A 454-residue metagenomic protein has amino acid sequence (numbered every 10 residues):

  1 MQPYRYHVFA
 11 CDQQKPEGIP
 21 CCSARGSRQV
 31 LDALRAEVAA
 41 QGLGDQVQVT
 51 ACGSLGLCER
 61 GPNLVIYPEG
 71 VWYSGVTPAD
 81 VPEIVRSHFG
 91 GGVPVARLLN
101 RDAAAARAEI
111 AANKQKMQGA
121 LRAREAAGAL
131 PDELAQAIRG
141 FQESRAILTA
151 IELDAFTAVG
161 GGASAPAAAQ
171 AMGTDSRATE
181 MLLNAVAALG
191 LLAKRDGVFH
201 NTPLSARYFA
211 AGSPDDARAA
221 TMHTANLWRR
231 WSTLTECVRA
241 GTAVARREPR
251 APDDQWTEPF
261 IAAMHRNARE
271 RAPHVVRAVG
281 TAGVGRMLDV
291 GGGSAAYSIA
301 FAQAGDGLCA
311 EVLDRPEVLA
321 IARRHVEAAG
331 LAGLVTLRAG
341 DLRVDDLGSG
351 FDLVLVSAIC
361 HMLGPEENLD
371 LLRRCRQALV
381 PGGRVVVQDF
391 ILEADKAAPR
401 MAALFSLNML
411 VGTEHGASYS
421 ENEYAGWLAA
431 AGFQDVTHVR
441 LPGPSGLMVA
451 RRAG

Functional and structural regions predicted by a protein language model:
R5, V284, G382: Phosphate-coordination loops involved in phosphoryl transfer and adenosine-cofactor binding
R5-R25, Q48-P68: Local cysteine-cluster metal-coordination motifs and their immediate loop/turn environment, predominantly Fe-S cluster
A24-V49, V71, G75-G90: Ferredoxin-type iron-sulfur electron-transfer modules in oxidoreductases and energy-metabolism complexes
P62, G190, G383: Glycine-centered, phosphate/nucleic-acid-interacting loop/turn motifs that mediate DNA/RNA or nucleotide
V71-R124: Fe-S ferredoxin-like electron-transfer domains and their immediately adjacent linker/connector regions across
R124-A163, Q170-A171, R177-G285: Conserved Class I S-adenosyl-L-methionine-dependent methyltransferase catalytic core
R124-N184, K194, T281, V290-G454: Alpha-helical subdomain
